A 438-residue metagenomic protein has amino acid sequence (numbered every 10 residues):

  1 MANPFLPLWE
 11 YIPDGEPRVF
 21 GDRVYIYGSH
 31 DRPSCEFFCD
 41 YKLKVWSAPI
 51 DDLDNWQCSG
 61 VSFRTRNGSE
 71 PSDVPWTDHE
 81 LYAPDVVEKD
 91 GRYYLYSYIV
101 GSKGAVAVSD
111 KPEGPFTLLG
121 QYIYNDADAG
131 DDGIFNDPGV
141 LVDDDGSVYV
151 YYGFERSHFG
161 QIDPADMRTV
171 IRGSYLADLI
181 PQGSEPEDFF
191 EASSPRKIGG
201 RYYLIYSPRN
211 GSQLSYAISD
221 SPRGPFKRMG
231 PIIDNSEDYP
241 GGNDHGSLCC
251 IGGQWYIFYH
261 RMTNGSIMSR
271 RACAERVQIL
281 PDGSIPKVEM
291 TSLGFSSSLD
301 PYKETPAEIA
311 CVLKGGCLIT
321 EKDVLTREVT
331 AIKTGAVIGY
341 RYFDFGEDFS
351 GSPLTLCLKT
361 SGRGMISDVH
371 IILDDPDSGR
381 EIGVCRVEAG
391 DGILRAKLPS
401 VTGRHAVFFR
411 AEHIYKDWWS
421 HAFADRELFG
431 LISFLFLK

Functional and structural regions predicted by a protein language model:
M1-K438: Carbohydrate-active catalytic/glycan-binding domains of CAZyme proteins, especially the secreted or lumenal ectodomains
